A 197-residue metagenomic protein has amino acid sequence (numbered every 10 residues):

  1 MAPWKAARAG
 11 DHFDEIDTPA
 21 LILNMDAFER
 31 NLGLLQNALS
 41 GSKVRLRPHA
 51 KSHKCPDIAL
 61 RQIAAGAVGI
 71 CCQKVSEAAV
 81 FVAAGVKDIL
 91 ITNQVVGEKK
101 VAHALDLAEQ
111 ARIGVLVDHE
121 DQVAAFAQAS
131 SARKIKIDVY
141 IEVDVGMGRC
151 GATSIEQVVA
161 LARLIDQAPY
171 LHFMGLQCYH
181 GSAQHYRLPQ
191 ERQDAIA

Functional and structural regions predicted by a protein language model:
W4-L23: Generic N-terminal amphipathic, Lys/Arg-enriched alpha-helix
D14-D17, M25, N31, L35 (+1 more regions): N-terminal, Lys/Arg-enriched amphipathic/low-complexity engagement segments that precede the first folded domain
L23-D26, G114, D194: Short, surface-exposed alpha-helical recognition segments that flank or form part of ligand/macromolecule-binding
H49-Y186: Active-site-proximal beta-alpha core segment in soluble small-molecule metabolic enzymes
R187-A197: C-terminal active-site-proximal or functional interface alpha/beta core segments in diverse enzymes
